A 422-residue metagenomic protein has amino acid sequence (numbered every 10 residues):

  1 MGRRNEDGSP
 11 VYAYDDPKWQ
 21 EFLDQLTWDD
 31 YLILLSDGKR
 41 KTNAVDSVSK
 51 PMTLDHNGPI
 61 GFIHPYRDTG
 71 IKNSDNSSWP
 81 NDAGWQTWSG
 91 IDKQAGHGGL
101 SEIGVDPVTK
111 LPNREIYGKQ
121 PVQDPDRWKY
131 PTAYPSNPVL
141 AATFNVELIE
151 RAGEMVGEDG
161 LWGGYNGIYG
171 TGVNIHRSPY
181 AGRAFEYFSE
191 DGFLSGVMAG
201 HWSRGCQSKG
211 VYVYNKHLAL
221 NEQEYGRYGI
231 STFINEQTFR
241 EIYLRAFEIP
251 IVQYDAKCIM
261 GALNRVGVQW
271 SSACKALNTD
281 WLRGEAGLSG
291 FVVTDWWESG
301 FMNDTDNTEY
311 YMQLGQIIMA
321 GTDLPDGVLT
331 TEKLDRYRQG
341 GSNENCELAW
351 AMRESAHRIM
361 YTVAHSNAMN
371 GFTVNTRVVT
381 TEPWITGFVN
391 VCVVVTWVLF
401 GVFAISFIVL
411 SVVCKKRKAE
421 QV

Functional and structural regions predicted by a protein language model:
M1-V422: Glycoside hydrolase catalytic-domain context in secreted enzymes
